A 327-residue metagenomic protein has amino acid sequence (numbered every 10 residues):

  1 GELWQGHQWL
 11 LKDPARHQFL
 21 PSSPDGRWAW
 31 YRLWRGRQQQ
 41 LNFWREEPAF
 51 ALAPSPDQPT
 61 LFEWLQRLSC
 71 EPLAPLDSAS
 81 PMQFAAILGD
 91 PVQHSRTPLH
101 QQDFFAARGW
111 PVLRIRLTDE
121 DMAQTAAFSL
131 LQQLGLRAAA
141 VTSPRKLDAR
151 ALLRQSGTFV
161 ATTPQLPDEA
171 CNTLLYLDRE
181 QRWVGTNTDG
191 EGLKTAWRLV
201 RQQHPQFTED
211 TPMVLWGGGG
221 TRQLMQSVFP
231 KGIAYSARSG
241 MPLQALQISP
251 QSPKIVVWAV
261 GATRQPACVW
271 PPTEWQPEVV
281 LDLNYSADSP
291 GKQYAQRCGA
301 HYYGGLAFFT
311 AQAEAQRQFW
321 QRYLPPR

Functional and structural regions predicted by a protein language model:
G1-P81: Catalytic alpha/beta core domains of metabolic enzymes, predominantly
E2-K12, D121-S129, A262-P272: A short, acidic, amphipathic alpha-helical segment used as a generic capping/interface helix at domain edges
M82-V200, A287-P290, C298-H301: Phosphate/diphosphate ligand-binding glycine-rich loop within oxidoreductases
A85-P91, T186-E191, W197-S239: Glycine-rich adenosine-cofactor-binding loop
P144, V257-R264, N284-Y285: Short glycine-/small-residue-rich Rossmann-like dinucleotide-binding loops
D148, T263-L281, S289, Q293: Rossmann-fold NAD(P) dinucleotide-binding segment
L175-Y176, V279-R327: Rossmann-fold NAD(P)-binding glycine/threonine-rich loop
R238-K254, W270-P272: Short acidic low-complexity segments
